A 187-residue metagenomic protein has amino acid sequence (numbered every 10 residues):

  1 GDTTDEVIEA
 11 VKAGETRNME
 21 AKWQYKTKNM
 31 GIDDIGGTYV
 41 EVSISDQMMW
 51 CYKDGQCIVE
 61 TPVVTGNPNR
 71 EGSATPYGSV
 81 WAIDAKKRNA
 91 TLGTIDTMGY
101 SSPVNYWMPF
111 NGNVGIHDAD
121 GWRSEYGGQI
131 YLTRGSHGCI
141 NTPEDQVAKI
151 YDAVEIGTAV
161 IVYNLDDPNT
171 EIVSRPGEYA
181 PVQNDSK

Functional and structural regions predicted by a protein language model:
G1-Y39: Short glycine/threonine-rich beta-strand-turn micro-motifs
D2-K12, C57-A85, Q129-N141, G177-S186: A signal for specific C-terminal beta-sheet/loop modules enriched in small/flexible residues with GP/PG/PP motifs
D5, E9, Q47, W81 (+1 more regions): Solvent-exposed, polar/charged alpha-helical surfaces in well-ordered, non-transmembrane soluble domains, broadly
K12, K22, K26-K28, K53 (+3 more regions): Context-gated lysine
R17, K22, K26-K28, R70 (+4 more regions): Arginine residue identity/basic-tract feature
D33-Y126: Gly/Pro-biased beta-strand-loop elements
P76, A90, T94-K187: Exported/periplasmic cell-wall-interacting domains
